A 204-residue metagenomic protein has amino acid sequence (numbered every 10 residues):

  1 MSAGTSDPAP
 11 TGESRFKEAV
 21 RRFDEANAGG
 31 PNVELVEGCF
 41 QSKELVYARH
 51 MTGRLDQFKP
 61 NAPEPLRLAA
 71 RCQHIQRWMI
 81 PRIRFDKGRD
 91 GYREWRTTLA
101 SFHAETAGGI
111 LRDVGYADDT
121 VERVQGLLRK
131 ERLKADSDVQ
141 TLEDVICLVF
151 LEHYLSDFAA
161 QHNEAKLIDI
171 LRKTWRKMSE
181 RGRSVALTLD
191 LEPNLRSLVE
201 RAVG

Functional and structural regions predicted by a protein language model:
G4-R21, E25, G38-S42, R49 (+5 more regions): Divalent metal-dependent phosphate-bond-processing catalytic cores, especially two-metal-ion Mg2+/Mn2+ enzymes that act
L35-C39, D90-R96, D136-S137: A ubiquitous short alpha-helical element
Q41-E44, R93, T97-A100, E164: Flexible, glycine- and charge-enriched loops at secondary-structure boundaries
E64-R82, K87, H103, A107 (+2 more regions): His-Asp-centered metal-binding catalytic motifs of divalent-metal-dependent phosphohydrolases/nucleases
I83-G126: Helix-adjacent hinge/juxtasegments
